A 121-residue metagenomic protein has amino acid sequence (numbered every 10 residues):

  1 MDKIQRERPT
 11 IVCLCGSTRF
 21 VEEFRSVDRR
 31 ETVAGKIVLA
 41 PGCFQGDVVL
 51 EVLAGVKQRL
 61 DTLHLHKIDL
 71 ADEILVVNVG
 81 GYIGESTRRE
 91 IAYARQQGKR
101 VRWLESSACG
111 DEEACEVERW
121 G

Functional and structural regions predicted by a protein language model:
M1-G121: Conserved catalytic or regulatory cores that recognize and/or transform ribose-phosphate-containing ligands
